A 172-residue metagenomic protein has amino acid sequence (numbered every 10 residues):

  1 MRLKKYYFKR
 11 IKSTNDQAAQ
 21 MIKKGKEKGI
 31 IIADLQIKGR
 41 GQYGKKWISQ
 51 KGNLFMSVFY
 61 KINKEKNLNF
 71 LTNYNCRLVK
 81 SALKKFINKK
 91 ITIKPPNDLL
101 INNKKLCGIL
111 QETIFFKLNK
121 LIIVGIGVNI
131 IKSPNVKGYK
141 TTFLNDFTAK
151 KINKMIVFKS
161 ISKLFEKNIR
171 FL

Functional and structural regions predicted by a protein language model:
M1-K85, K89, C107, K151 (+1 more regions): N-terminal lobe of the biotin/lipoate ligase/transferase fold
K84-K117, G127: Acidic (Asp/Glu) carboxylate-rich active-site/surface patches
L121-I131: Active-site beta-strand/loop microenvironment that shapes enzyme catalytic pockets
I131-K140: Cytochrome P450 core scaffold surrounding the K-helix E-X-X-R motif and the conserved "meander" helix-loop region
N145: Structured alpha-helical
A149-L172: Conserved, helical-rich catalytic subdomain that frames metal- and/or nucleotide-binding sites in enzyme alpha/beta
